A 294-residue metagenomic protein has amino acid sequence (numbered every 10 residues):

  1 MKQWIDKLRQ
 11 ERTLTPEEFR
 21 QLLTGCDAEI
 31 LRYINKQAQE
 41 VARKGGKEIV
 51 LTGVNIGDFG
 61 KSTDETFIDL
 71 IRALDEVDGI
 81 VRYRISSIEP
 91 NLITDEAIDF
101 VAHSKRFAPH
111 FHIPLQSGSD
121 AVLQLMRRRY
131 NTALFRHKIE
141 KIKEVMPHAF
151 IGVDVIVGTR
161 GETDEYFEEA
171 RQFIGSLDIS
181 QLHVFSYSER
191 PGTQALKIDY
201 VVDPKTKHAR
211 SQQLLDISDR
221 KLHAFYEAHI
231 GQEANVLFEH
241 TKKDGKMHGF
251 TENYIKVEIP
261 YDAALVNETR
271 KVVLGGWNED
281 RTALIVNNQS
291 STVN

Functional and structural regions predicted by a protein language model:
M1-G45, N294: Flexible, acidic/Gly-rich N-terminal and inter-domain linker regions that tether and position cofactor-handling modules
R9, L23-T24, R72-D75, A102 (+3 more regions): Alpha-helix boundary recognition
E11, A38, L51, I85 (+7 more regions): Conserved, mostly hydrophobic/aromatic
E11-T15, K44-G45, K197-N294: Terminal RNA-binding accessory module
A28-E29, G60-D69, E76, K243-G245 (+1 more regions): Short, glycine- and charge-enriched coil/turn segments that flank and shape catalytic ligand pockets
G46-F167: Conserved SAM/AdoMet-binding glycine-rich loop
G53, S87, L115-S117, V153-V157 (+5 more regions): Active-site proximal loops enriched in glycine and acidic residues that flank catalytic Cys/His/Asp and coordinate
F107-P109, A121-L237, M247, E268: A structural motif corresponding to the C-terminal lobe/cap of the Radical SAM core domain
